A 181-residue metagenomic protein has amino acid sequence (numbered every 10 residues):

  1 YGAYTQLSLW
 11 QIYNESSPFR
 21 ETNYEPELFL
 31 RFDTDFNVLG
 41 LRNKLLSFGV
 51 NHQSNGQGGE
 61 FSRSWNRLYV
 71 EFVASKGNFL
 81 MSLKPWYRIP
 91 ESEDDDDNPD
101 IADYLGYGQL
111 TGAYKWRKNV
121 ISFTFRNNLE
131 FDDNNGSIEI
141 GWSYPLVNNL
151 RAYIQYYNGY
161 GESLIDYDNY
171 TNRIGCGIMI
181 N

Functional and structural regions predicted by a protein language model:
Y1, T34-L45, S75-L80, K115-K118 (+1 more regions): Short loop/turn motifs that connect adjacent beta-strands in outer-membrane beta-barrel proteins
Y1-S54: Transmembrane beta-barrel domains of Gram-negative outer membranes and organellar outer membranes
A3-L9, L46-G56, M81-I89, K118-E130 (+2 more regions): Transmembrane beta-strand segments that form the barrel wall of outer-membrane beta-barrel proteins
I12-R20, G56-S64, A102-Y104, N127-S137 (+1 more regions): Solvent-exposed loop/turn segments connecting transmembrane beta-strands in outer-membrane beta-barrel proteins
P26-L28, F48, L68-F72, L110-G112 (+2 more regions): Membrane-embedded beta-strands of outer-membrane beta-barrel proteins, especially the hydrophobic/small aromatic
Q53-N128: Detector for outer-membrane/organellar transmembrane beta-barrel domains, recognizing the amphipathic beta-strand
N135-L146: Short, electropositive alpha-helical surface patch
T171-N181: Outer-membrane beta-barrel "beta-signal"
